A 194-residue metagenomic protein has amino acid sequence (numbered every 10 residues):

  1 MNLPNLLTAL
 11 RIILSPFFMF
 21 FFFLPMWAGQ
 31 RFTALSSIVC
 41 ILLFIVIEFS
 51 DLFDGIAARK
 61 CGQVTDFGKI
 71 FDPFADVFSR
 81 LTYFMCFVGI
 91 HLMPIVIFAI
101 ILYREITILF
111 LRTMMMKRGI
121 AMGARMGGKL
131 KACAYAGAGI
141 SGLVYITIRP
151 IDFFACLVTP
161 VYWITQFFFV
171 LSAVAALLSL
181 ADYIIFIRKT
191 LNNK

Functional and structural regions predicted by a protein language model:
M1-K194: Alpha-helical transmembrane bundles and membrane-interface segments of multipass inner-membrane proteins
